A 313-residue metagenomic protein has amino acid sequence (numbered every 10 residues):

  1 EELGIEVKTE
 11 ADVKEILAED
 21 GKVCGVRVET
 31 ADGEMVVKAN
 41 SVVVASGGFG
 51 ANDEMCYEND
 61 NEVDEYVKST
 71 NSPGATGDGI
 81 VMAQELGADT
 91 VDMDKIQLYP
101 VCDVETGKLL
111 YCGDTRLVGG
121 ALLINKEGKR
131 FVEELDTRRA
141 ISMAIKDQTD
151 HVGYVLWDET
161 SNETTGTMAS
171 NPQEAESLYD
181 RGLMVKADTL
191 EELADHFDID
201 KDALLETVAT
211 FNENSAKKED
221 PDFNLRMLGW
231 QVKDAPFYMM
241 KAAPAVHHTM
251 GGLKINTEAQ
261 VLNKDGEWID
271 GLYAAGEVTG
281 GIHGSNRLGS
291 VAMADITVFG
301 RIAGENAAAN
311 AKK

Functional and structural regions predicted by a protein language model:
E1-K14, M93: A conserved beta-strand/loop element that lines the FAD pocket in flavoprotein oxidoreductases
E10-V13, R27-V36: A structured beta-alpha segment of the ubiquitous adenosine-cofactor-binding alpha/beta core
E15, A203-N286: A glycine-rich dinucleotide-binding beta-alpha-beta segment and adjacent secondary-structure elements that constitute
E29-T30, V37-D103, F299-I302: Glycine-rich loop(s) and the adjacent beta-strand/alpha-helix scaffold that form part
G79-D89, F197-D200, L205-V208, D295-K313: Internal hydrophobic alpha-helix adjacent to the cofactor/substrate pocket in enzyme cavities
I80-M82, A88-I199: An anion/pyrophosphate-binding glycine-rich loop and adjacent beta-alpha core in soluble alpha-beta enzymes
L98-D103, R139-S142, P244-M250, V278-M293: Glycine-rich phosphate/pyrophosphate-binding beta-alpha loops
